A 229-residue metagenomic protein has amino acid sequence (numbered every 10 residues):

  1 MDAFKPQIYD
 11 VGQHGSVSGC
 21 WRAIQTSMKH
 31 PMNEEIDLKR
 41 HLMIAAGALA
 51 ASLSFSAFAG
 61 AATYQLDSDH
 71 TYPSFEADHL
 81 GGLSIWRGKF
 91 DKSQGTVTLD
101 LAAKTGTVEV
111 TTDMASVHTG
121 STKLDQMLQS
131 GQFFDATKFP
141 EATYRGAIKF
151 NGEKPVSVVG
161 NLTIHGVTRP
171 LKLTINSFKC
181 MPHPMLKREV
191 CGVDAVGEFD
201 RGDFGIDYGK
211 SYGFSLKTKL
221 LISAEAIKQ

Functional and structural regions predicted by a protein language model:
F4, Y9, F55-F58: Aromatic (phenylalanine/tyrosine) cluster motif
Q7-Y9, Q13-H14, Q25, H30: Low-complexity, intrinsically disordered or signal/transmembrane-proximal segments
S16-S18, S27, S54: Serine residues within intrinsically disordered or low-complexity segments
E34-A46: Bacterial N-terminal signal peptides that target proteins for export
A45-S56: Bacterial N-terminal signal peptides
A59-Q229: Low-complexity, acidic/polar, glycine-enriched regions of mature
